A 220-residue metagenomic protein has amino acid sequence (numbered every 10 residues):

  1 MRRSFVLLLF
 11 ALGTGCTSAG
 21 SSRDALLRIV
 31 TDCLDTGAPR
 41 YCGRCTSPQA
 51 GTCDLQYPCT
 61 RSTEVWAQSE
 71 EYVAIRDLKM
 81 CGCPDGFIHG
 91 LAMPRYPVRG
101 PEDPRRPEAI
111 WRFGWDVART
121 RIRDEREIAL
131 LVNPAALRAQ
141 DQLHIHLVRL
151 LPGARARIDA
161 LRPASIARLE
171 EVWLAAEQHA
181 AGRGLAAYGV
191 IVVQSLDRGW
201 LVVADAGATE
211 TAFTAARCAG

Functional and structural regions predicted by a protein language model:
M1-S4: Positively charged n-region of N-terminal signal peptides that target proteins for export
V6-T14: Bacterial N-terminal signal peptides
T17-G220: HIT superfamily nucleotide-processing domains
